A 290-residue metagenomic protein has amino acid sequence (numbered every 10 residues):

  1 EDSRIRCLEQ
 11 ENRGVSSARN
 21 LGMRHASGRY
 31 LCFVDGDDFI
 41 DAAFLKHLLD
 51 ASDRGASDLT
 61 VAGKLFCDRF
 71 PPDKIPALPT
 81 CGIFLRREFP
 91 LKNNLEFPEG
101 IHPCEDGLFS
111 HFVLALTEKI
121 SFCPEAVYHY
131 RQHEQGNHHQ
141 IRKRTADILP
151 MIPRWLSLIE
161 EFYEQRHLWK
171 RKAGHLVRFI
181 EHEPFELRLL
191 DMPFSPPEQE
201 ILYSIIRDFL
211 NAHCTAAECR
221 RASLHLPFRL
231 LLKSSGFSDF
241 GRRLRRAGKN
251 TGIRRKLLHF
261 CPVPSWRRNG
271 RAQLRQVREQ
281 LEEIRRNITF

Functional and structural regions predicted by a protein language model:
E1-S157, E161-W169, C261, R267-R268: Nucleotide-sugar donor-binding/catalytic module of glycosyltransferases that assemble extracellular/cell-envelope
G82-L85, P90-L91, F185, Y203 (+1 more regions): Short, contiguous, well-ordered secondary-structure segments
R154-E161, H182, R255, A272 (+1 more regions): Generic structural signal for well-ordered, non-membrane alpha-helices
F162-R166, L187-F194: Secondary-structure edge/capping motif, primarily at the C-terminal ends of alpha-helices and the immediately following
L168-V177: All-alpha amphipathic helical-bundle segments outside canonical DNA-binding/catalytic cores that form hydrophobic
L176-L187: Amphipathic alpha-helical repeat scaffolds of TPR domains
M192-F290: Membrane-interface aromatic/basic loop that binds lipid-linked glycans or pyrophosphate carriers, typified by
